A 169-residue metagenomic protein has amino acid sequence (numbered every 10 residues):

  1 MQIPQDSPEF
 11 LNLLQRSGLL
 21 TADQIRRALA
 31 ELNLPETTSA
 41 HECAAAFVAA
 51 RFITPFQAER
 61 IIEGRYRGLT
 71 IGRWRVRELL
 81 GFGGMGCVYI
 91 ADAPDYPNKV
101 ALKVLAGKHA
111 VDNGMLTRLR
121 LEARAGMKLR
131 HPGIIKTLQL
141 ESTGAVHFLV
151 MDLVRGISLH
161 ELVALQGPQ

Functional and structural regions predicted by a protein language model:
M1-R77: Short N-terminal regulatory/linker segments that flank and modulate the kinase catalytic core
D6, L14, V48, E63-Q169: Conserved ATP-binding/catalytic core of the eukaryotic-like protein kinase fold, especially serine/threonine kinases
